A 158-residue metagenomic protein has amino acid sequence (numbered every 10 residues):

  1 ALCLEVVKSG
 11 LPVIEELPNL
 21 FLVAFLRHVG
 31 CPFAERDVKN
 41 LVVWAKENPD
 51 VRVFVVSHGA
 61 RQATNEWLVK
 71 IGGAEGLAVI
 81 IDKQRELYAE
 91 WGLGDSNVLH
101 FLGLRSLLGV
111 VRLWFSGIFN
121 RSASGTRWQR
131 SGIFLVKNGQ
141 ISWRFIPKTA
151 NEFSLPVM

Functional and structural regions predicted by a protein language model:
A1-E15: N-terminal leader/targeting and pre-domain segments
L11-V13, V69, A123-S124: Beta-strand elements of modular eukaryotic interaction domains
V13-V43, R52-V56: Short active-site neighborhood of thiol/selenol oxidoreductases, capturing the structured segment around
N19-F21, P49-R52, G132, K137: Core residues of folded domains in eukaryotic genome-function proteins
G30-C31, R61, L87, I141: Surface-exposed, flexible loop/turn segments at secondary-structure boundaries
R36-A89: Structural microenvironment flanking redox-active thiols in thiol-disulfide oxidoreductases
D82-N151: Thiol/selenol-based redox catalytic cores and closely related redox-interacting motifs
A150-M158: A short, polar/charged loop-to-alpha-helix boundary motif
